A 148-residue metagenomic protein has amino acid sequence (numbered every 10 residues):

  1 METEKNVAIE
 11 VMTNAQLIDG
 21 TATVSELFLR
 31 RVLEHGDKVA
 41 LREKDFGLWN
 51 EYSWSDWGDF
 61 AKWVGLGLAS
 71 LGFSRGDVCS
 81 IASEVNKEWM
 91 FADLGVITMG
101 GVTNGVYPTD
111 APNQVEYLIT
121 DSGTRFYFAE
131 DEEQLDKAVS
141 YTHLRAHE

Functional and structural regions predicted by a protein language model:
M1-V24: Flexible, non-catalytic linker and terminal segments flanking ANL/adenylate-forming cores
N6, L27-Y52: AMP-dependent adenylate-forming
A40-L94, A111-E116: Conserved AMP-binding/adenylate-forming core of the ANL superfamily
K62-L66, E132, H147: Solvent-exposed alpha-helix faces
L94-M99, D121: Short hydrophobic alpha-helices that are characteristic scaffold elements of the AMP-binding
P108-Y141: Conserved ATP-dependent adenylate/AMP-binding module captured primarily in the ANL superfamily
T142-E148: Conserved small/polar residues in nucleotide/adenosyl-binding loops
